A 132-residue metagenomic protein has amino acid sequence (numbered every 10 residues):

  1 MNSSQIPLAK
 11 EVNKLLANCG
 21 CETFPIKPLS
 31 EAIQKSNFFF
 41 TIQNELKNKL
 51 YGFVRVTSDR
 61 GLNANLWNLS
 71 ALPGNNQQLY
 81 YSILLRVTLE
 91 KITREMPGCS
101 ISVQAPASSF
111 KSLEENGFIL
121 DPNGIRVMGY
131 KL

Functional and structural regions predicted by a protein language model:
M1-K27, G124-V127: Short amphipathic alpha-helix that is part of the acyltransferase structural core
F24-L46, L50-S70: A conserved beta-strand-loop-helix scaffold within acyl/acetyltransferase catalytic domains
L69-L79: A short, internal acetyl-CoA/4′-phosphopantetheine-binding micro-motif in the GNAT/acyltransferase core
Q77-K91: Conserved acetyl-CoA-binding loop-helix of GNAT-fold acetyltransferases
I92-A105: Conserved GNAT acetyl-CoA-binding A-motif
Q104, I119-L132: Conserved catalytic-core motifs of GNAT/GCN5-like acyltransferases
S109-F110: Alpha-helix capping/helix-boundary segments
L113-E115: Conserved active-site tyrosine of GNAT-family acetyltransferases
